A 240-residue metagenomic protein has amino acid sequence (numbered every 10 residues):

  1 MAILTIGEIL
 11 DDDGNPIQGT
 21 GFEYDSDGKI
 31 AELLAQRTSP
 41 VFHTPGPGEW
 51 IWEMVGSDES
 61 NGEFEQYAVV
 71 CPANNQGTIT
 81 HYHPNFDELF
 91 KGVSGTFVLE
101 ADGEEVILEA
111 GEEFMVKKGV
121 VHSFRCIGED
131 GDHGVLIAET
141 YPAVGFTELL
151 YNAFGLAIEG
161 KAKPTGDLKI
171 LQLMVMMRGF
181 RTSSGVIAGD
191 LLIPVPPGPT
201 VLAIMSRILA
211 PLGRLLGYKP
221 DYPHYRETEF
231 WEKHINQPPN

Functional and structural regions predicted by a protein language model:
A2-E65, M176-N240: A short, N-terminal "cap"/entry segment at the start of jelly-roll beta-barrel domains of the cupin/DSBH fold
L34, E59, L89, G103-V121: Short acidic-glycine-tyrosine-enriched beta hairpin
G48-V55, Y67-H83: Conserved short histidine dyad/triad with adjacent acidic residue
G56-F64, A68-V69, G77, V93-E105: Active-site-adjacent scaffolding segments
F64, P84-D87, G92-S94, E109 (+2 more regions): Short connector loops at helix/strand junctions that flank enzyme active sites, especially segments positioning acidic
A68-P72, Y82-L99, Y141: Short, conserved beta-strand element in jelly-roll/cupin
T80, L99-E100, L108, V116 (+2 more regions): Short beta-strand His + acidic residue motifs that chelate non-heme Fe in jelly-roll/DSBH and cupin folds
I127-Y218: Double-stranded beta-helix
